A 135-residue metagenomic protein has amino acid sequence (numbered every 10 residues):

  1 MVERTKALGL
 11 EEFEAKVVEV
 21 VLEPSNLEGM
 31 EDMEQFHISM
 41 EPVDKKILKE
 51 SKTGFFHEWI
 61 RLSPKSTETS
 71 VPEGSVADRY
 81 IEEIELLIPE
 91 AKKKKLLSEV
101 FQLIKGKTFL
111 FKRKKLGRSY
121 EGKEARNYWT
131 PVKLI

Functional and structural regions predicted by a protein language model:
M1-I135: Short beta-rich binding modules
